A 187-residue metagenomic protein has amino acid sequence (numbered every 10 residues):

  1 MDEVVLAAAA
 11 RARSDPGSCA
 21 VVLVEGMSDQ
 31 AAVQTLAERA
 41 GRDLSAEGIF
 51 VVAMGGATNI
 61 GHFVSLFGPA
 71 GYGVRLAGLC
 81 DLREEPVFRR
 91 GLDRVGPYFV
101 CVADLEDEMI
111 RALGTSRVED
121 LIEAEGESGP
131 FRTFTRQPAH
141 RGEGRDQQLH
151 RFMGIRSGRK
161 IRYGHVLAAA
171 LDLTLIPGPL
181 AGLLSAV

Functional and structural regions predicted by a protein language model:
M1-V187: Acidic, divalent-metal-binding catalytic cores of TOPRIM and closely related two-metal-ion phosphodiester/pyrophosphate
